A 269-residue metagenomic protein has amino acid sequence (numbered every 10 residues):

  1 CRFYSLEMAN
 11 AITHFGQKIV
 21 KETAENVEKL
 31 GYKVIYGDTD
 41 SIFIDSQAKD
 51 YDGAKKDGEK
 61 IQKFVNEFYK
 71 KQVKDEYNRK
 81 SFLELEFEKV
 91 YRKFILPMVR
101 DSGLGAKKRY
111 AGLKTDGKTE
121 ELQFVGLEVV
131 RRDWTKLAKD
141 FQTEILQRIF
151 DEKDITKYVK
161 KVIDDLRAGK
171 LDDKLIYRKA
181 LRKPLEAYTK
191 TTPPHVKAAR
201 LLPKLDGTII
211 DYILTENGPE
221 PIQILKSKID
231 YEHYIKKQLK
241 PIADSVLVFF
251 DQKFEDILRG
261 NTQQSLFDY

Functional and structural regions predicted by a protein language model:
C1: Metal-dependent catalytic core segments for phosphate chemistry
Y4-T39, I44-Y269: DNA-dependent DNA polymerase catalytic subunits
